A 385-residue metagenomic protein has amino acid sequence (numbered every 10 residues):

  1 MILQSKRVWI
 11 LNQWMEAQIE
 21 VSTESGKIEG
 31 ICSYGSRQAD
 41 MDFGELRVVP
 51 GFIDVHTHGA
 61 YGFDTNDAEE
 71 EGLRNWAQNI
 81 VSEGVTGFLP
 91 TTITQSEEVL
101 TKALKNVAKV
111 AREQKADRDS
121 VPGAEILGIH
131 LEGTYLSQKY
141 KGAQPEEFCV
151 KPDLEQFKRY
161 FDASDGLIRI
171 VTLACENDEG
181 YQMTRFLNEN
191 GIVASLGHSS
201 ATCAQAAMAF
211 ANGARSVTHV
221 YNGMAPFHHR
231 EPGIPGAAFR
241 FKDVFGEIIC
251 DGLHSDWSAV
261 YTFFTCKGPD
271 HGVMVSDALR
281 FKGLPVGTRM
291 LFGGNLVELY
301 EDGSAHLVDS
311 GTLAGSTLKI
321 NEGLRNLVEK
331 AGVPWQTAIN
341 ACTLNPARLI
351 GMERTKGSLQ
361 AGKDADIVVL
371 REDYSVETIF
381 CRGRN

Functional and structural regions predicted by a protein language model:
M1-V49: Histidine-rich, glycine-flanked metal-binding segment
K6, G26, E45, H56 (+11 more regions): Divalent metal-coordination and catalytic microenvironments
L46-V48, V55, T65-A124, F148-A163 (+1 more regions): Alpha-helical scaffold segments that flank or form the walls of functional sites
H58, R74-N106, G123-S137, S164-E176 (+4 more regions): Divalent metal-dependent hydrolysis catalytic cores, especially in the metallo-beta-lactamase
Q78-L89, S137-D165, M208-V220, E231-F245 (+1 more regions): Active-site gating loops and adjacent loop-to-helix segments of metal-dependent hydrolytic enzymes
L104-E132, K139-C203: Metal-dependent enolase-superfamily TIM-barrel catalytic cores that perform enediolate-based chemistry
K158, D162-V286: Active-site core of metal-dependent hydrolases
G233-G246, F264-S276, K282-K363, I367-L370: His/Asp/Glu-enriched, well-ordered alpha-helical/loop segment that forms or immediately abuts the divalent-metal
